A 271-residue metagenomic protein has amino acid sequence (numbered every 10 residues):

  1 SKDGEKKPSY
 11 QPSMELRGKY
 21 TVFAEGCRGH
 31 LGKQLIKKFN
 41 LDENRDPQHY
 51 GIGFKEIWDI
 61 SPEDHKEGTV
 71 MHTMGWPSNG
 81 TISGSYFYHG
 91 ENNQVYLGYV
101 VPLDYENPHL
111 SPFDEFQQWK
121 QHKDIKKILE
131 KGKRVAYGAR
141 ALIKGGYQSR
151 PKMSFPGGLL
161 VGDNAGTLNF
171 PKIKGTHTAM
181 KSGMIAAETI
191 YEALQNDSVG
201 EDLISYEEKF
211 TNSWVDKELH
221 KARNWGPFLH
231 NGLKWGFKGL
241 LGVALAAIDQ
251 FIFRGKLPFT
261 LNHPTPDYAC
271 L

Functional and structural regions predicted by a protein language model:
S1-I128, I185, T189: Predominantly flavin-linked oxidoreductase catalytic cores and closely associated redox partners
G29-L31, D104-E106, Y147-S149, T167-N169 (+1 more regions): Flexible loop/turn segments at secondary-structure boundaries
E56-S61, G138-A141, E208-K217: Short, conserved secondary-structure transition motifs
Q94, H109-L110, F155, V199-I204: Core active-site phosphate/anionic-ligand binding loop and the adjoining beta-turn-alpha structural block in enzyme
K127-G138, S198-L203: Flexible, glycine/charged-enriched surface loops at secondary-structure junctions
A139-F170: FAD-binding beta-loop-beta segment adjacent to the flavin cofactor pocket
G166-K172, T178, M184, E188-W235: Active-site-proximal substrate-binding core of FAD-dependent oxidoreductases
S213-L271: Ferredoxin-type iron-sulfur electron-transfer modules and their immediate structural context
